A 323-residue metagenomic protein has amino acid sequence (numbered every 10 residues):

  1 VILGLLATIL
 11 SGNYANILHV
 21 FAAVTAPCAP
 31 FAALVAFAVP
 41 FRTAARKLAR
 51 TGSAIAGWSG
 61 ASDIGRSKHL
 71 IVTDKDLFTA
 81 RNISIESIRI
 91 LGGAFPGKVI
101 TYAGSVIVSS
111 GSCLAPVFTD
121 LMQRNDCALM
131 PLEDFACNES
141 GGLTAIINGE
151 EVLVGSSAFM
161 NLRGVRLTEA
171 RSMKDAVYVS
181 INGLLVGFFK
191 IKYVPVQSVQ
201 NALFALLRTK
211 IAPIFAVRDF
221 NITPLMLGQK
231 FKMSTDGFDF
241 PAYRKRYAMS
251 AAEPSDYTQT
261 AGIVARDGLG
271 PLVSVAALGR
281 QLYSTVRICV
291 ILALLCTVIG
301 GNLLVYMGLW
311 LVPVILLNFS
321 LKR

Functional and structural regions predicted by a protein language model:
V1, R89-S140: ATP-binding catalytic core of ATPases
V1-H69, T73, R218, M249-P254 (+1 more regions): Hydrophobic alpha-helical transmembrane segments
R42-W58, T119-D126, E150-M160: Short, positively charged
A49, N82-E86, V99-S105, L184-G187 (+2 more regions): Bateman (tandem CBS) regulatory domains
S59-Y102, I146: Conserved cytosolic catalytic loops of P-type ATPases
T73-K75, G155-S157, K190-V194, A216-F220 (+2 more regions): Structural motif
Q123-G228: Signature of the cytosolic headpiece of P-type E1-E2 ATPases
G228-R246: Structural recognition of alpha->loop->beta junctions
